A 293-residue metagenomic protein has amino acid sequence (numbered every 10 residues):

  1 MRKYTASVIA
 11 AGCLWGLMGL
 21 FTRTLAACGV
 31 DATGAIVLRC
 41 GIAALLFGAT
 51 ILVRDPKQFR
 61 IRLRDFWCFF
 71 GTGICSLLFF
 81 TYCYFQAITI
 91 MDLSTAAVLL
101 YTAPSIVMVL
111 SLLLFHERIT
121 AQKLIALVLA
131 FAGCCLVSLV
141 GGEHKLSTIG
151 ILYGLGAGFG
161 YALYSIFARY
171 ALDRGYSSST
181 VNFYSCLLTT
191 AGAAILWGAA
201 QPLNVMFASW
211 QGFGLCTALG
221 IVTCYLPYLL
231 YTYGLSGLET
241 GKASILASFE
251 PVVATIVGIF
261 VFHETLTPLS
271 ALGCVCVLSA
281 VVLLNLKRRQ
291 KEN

Functional and structural regions predicted by a protein language model:
M1-L38, E143-Y170, A191-G192: Glycine-/small-residue-enriched transmembrane alpha-helix faces in small-molecule transporters and effluxers
K3, G12, L38, T81 (+3 more regions): Helix-helix packing/entry segments at the starts of transmembrane helices
G19, G48-S94, L100, L136 (+1 more regions): Specific transmembrane alpha-helical segments of multi-pass solute transporters/efflux pumps, especially DMT/EamA
L20-A32, Q58-F59, T89, S138-I149 (+2 more regions): Membrane-interface helix termini and inter-helical loops of multi-pass transporters
L25, A35, R39, A87 (+8 more regions): Hydrophobic/aromatic residues within transmembrane alpha-helices of multi-pass small-molecule transporters
A27-F79, I106-V107, F159-F167, F183-Q201 (+4 more regions): Transmembrane alpha-helices of multi-pass small-molecule transport proteins
L46, I51, Y84, A103-V128 (+1 more regions): C-terminal transmembrane-helix exit sites in multi-pass transporters
F47, L110, I119-L139, G158 (+3 more regions): Hydrophobic transmembrane alpha-helices of multi-pass small-molecule transport proteins
